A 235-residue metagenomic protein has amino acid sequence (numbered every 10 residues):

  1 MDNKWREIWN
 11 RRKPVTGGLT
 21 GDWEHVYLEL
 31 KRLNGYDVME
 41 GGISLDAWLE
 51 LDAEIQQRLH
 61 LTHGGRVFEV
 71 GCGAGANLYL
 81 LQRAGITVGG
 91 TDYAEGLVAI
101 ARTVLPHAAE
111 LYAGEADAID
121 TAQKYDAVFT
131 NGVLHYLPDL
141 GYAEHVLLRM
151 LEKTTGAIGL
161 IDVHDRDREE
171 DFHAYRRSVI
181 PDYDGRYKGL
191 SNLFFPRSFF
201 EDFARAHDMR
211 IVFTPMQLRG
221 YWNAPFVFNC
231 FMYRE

Functional and structural regions predicted by a protein language model:
M1-H63, F68-A109, A113-D120, G159-E235: Class I (Rossmann-like) S-adenosyl-L-methionine-dependent methyltransferase catalytic domain, capturing the SAM-binding
L81, R149-M150: Class I S-adenosylmethionine-dependent transferase superfamily signal
F129: A conserved beta-strand element that flanks and buttresses the S-adenosyl-L-methionine
G132-Y136: Short catalytic micro-motifs in class I SAM-dependent methyltransferases
L137-R149: A short, conserved alpha-helix within the catalytic core of class I
K153-I158: Short glycine-dipeptide loop
